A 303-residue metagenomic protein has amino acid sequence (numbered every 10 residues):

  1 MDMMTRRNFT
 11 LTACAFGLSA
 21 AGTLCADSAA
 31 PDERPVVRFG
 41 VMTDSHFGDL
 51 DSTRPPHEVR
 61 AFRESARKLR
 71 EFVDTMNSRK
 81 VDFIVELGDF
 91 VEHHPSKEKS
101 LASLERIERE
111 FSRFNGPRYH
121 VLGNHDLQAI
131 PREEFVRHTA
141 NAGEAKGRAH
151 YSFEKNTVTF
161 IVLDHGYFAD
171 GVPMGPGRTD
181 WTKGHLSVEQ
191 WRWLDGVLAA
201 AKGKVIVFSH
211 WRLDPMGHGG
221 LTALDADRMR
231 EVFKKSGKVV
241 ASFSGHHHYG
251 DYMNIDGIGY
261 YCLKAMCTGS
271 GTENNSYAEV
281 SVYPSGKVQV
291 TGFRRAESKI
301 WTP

Functional and structural regions predicted by a protein language model:
M1-A20: N-terminal secretory signal peptides and thylakoid transit peptides that target proteins across membranes
D27-E98: N-terminal active-site segment of His-dependent metallophosphoesterases
P31-E33, P55, V59, P95-A200 (+3 more regions): Extended active-site neighborhood of metal-dependent phosphoesterases/phosphodiesterases
V37, D82, H150, V158 (+1 more regions): Alpha/beta-hydrolase fold active-site loops
D44, G88-D89, G123-N124, H210 (+1 more regions): Active-site glycine-centered loops adjacent to acidic/histidine catalytic or metal-binding residues that shape
D49, H93-H94, D214-G217, T222: Short, solvent-exposed loop/turn segments at secondary-structure junctions
A199-G217: Short acidic, glycine-rich surface-loop motifs adjacent to enzyme active sites
V207-L213, V240-G250: Histidine-centered catalytic micro-motifs
